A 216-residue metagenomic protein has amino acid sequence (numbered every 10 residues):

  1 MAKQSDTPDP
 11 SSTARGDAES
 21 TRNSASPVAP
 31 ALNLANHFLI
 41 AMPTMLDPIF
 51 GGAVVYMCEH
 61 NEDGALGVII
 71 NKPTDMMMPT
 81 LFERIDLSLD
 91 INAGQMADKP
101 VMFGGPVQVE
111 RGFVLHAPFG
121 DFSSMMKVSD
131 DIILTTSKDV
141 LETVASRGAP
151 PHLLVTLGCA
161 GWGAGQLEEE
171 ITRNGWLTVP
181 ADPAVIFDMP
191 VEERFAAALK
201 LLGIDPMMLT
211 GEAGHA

Functional and structural regions predicted by a protein language model:
A2-T156, A160-A216: A short aromatic-anchored loop/beta-hairpin motif
